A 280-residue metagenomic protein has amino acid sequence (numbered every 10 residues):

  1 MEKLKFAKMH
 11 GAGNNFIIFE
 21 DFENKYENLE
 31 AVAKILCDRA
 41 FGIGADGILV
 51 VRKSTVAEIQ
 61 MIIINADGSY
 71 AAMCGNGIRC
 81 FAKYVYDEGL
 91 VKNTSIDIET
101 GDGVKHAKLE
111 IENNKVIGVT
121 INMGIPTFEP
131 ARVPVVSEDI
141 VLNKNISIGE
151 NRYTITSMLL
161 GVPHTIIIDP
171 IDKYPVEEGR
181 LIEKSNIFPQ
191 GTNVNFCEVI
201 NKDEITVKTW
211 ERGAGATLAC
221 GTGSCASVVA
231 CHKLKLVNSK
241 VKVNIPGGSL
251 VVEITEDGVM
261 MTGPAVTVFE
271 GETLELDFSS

Functional and structural regions predicted by a protein language model:
M1-K115, T165-S280: A glycine-rich beta-to-alpha transition motif near the start of alpha/beta enzyme domains, typified by
T100, G118-P126: Membrane helix-loop-helix hairpins that form the core translocation module of multi-pass transporters
I121, T156, C220: Beta-strand scaffold of nucleotide-dependent catalytic cores
I125-T127, L160-H164, A265: Glycine-rich beta-alpha junction loops
T127-A131, E270: Short, charged/polar, Gly/Pro-enriched secondary-structure boundary elements
F128, I140-L142: Zinc-dependent deaminase
L142-D172: Internal active-site segments that recognize and position negatively charged phosphoryl groups and nucleotide moieties
